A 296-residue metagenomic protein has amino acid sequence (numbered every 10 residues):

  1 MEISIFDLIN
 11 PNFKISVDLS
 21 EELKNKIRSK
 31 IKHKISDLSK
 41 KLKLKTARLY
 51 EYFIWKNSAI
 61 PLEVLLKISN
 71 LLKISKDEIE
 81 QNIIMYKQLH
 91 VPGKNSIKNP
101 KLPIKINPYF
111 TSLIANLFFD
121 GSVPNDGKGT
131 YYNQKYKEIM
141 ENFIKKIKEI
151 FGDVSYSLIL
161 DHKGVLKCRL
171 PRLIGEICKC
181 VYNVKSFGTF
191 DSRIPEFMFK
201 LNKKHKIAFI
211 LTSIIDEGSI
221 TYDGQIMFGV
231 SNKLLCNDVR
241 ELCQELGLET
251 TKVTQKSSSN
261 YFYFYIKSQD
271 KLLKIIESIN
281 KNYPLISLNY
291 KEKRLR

Functional and structural regions predicted by a protein language model:
M1-R296: Internal intein/HINT superfamily modules and their associated LAGLIDADG
